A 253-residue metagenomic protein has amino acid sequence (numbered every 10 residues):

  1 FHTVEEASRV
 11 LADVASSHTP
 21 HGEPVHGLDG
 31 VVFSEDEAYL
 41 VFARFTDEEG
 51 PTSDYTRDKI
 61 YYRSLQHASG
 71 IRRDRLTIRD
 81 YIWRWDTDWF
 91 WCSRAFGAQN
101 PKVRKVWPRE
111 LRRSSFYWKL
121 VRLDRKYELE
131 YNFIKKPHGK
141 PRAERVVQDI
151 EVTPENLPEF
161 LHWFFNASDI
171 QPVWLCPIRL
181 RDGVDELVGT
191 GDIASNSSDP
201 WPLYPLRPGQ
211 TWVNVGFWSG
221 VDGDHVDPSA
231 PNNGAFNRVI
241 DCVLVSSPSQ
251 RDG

Functional and structural regions predicted by a protein language model:
F1-G253: Noncatalytic alpha-helical scaffold of FAD-dependent oxidoreductases
